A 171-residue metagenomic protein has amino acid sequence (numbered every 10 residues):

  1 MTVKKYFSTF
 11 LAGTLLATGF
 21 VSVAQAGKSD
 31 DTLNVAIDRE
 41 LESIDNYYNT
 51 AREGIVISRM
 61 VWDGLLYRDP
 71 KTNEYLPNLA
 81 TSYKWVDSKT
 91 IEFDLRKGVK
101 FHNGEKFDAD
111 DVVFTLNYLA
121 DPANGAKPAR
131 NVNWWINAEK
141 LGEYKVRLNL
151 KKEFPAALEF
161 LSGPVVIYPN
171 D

Functional and structural regions predicted by a protein language model:
T2-F10: Bacterial N-terminal signal peptides that target proteins for export
A17-Q25: C-terminal segment of classical bacterial N-terminal signal peptides
Q25-N34: Immediate post-signal peptide segment of exported/extracytoplasmic ligand-binding proteins
A36-D87, N117: N-terminal lobe/hinge region of extracytoplasmic solute-binding protein
D38-L41, N49, P70-K71, S88-K89 (+6 more regions): Solvent-exposed coil/turn segments that connect beta secondary-structure elements in extracytoplasmic/periplasmic
V56, M60, E74, N78 (+6 more regions): Extracytoplasmic/secreted proteins, especially bacterial periplasmic and envelope-associated proteins
T81-G125, L141, R147: Aromatic- and charge-enriched surface segment that lines or borders ligand/interaction sites
K84, R130-D171: Surface-exposed binding/hinge segments that line and control ligand-binding clefts or catalytic entry sites
